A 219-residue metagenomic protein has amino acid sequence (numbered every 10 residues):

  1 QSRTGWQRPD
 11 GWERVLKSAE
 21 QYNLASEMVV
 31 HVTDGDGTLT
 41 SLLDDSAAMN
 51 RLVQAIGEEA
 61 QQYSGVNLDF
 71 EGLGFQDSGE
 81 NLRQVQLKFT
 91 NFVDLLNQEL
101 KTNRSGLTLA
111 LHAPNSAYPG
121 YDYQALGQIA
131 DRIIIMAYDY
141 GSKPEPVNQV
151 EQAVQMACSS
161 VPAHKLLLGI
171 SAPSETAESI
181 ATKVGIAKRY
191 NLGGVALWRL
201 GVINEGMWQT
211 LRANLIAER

Functional and structural regions predicted by a protein language model:
Q1-R219: Secreted glycan hydrolases and related glycan-binding modules that recognize and/or cleave
